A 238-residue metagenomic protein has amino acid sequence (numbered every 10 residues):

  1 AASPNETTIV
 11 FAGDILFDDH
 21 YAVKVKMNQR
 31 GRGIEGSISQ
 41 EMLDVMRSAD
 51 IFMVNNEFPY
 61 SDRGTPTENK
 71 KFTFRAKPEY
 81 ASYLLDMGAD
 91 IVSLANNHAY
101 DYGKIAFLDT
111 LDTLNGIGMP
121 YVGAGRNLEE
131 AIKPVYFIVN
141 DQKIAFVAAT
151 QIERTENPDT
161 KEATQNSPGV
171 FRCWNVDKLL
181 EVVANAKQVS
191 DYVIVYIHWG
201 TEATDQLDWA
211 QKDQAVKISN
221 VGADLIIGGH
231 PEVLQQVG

Functional and structural regions predicted by a protein language model:
A1-G238: Acidic, metal/ion-coordinating pockets
